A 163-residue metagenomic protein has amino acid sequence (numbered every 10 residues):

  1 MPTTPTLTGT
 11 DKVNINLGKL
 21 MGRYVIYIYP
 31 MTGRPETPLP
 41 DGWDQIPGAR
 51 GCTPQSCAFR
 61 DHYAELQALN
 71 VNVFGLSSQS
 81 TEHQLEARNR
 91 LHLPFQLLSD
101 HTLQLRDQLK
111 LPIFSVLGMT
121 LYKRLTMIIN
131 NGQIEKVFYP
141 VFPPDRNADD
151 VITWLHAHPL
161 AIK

Functional and structural regions predicted by a protein language model:
M1-K163: Chalcogenol-based redox active-site neighborhoods
